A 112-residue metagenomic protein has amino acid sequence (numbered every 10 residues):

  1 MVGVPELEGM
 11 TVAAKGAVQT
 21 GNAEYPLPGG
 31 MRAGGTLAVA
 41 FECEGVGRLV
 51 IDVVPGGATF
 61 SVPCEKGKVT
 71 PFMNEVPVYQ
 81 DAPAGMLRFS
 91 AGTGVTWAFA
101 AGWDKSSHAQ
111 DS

Functional and structural regions predicted by a protein language model:
M1-G29, S106-S112: Transition segment at domain starts
A14-G16, P26-G29, F60-S61, M73-P77 (+1 more regions): Beta-strand-rich interaction surfaces with strong enrichment in secreted/lumenal proteins
T20, V54-A82: An anionic, turn-rich surface loop/hairpin at beta-sheet edges that serves as a generic interaction/coordination patch
P28, A38-E44: Short edge beta-strand/loop segments characteristic of extracellular beta-sandwich folds
G35-V39, V76-K105: Noncatalytic modules at the cell exterior or secretory-pathway interfaces, chiefly beta-strand-rich lectin/adhesion
E44-R48, G92-V95: Short proline/glycine-enriched turn/loop motifs at strand-loop junctions of beta-rich domains
V46-V62, A100-G102: Short, surface-exposed beta-strand/strand-loop-strand elements in extracellular ectodomains
